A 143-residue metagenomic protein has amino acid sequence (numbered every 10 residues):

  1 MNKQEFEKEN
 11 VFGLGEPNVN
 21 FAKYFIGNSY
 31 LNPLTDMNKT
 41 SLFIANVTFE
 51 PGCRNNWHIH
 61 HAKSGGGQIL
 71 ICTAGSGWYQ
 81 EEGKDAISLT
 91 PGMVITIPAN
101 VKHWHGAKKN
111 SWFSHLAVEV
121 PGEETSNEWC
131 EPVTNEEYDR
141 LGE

Functional and structural regions predicted by a protein language model:
M1-F43, N127-E143: A short, N-terminal "cap"/entry segment at the start of jelly-roll beta-barrel domains of the cupin/DSBH fold
N46-E50, H61-Y79, V118-P121: Short, conserved beta-strand element in jelly-roll/cupin
N56-H58, Y79-Q80, I97, K102-K109: Short beta-strand His + acidic residue motifs that chelate non-heme Fe in jelly-roll/DSBH and cupin folds
G83-A99: Short acidic-glycine-tyrosine-enriched beta hairpin
T96, N110-W129: A short hydrophobic beta-strand segment most commonly corresponding to one strand of the jelly-roll/cupin
